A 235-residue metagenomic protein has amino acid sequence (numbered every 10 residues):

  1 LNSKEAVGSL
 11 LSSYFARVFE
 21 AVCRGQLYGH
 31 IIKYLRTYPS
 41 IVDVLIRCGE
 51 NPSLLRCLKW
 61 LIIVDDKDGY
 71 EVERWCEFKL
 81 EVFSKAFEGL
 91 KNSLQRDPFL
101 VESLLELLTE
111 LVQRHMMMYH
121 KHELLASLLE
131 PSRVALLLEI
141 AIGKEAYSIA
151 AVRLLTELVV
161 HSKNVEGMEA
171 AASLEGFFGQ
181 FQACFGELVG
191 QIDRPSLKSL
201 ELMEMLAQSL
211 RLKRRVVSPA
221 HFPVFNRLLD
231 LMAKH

Functional and structural regions predicted by a protein language model:
L1-F185, S196, L200, L210-N226 (+2 more regions): Elongated alpha-helical scaffolds that mediate protein-protein interactions in large eukaryotic proteins, primarily
